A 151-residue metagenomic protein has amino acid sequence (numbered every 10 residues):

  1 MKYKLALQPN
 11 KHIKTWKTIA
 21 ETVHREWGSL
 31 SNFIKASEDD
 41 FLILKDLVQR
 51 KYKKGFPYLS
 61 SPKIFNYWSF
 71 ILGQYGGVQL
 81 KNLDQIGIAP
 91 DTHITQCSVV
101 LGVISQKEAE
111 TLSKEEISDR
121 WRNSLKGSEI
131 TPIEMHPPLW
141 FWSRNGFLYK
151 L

Functional and structural regions predicted by a protein language model:
M1-L151: HhH-family (HhH-GPD) DNA N-glycosylase catalytic core used in base-excision repair
